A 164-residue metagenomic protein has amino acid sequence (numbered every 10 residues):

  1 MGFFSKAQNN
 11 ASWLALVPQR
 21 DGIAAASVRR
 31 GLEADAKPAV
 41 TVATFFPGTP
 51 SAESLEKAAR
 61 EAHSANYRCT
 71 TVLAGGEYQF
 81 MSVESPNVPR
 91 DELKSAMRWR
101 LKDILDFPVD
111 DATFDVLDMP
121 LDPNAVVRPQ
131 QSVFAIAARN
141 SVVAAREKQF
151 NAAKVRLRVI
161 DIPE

Functional and structural regions predicted by a protein language model:
M1-E164: Hydrophobic/aromatic-enriched cytosolic interaction surfaces used to assemble or bind macromolecules
